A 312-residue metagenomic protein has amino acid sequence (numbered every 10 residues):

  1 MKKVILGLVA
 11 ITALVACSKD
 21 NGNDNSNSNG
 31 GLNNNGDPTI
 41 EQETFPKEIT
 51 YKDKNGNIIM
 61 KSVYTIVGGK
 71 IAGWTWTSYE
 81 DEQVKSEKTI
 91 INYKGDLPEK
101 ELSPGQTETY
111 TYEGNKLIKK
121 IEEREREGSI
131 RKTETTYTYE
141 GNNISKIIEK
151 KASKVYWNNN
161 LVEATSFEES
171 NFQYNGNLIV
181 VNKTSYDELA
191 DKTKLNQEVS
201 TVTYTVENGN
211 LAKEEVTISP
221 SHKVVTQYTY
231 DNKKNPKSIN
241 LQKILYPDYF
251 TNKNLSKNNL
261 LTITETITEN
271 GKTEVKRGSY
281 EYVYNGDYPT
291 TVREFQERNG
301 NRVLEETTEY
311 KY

Functional and structural regions predicted by a protein language model:
K2-G7: Sec-dependent signal peptide recognition, specifically the positively charged N-region followed immediately by
I11-T12: Repetitive helical segments and hydrophobic/amphipathic motifs
V15-A16: C-terminal motif of bacterial Sec signal peptides marking the signal peptidase cleavage site
D20-Y312: Buried hydrophobic residues that stabilize the cores of well-folded domains
